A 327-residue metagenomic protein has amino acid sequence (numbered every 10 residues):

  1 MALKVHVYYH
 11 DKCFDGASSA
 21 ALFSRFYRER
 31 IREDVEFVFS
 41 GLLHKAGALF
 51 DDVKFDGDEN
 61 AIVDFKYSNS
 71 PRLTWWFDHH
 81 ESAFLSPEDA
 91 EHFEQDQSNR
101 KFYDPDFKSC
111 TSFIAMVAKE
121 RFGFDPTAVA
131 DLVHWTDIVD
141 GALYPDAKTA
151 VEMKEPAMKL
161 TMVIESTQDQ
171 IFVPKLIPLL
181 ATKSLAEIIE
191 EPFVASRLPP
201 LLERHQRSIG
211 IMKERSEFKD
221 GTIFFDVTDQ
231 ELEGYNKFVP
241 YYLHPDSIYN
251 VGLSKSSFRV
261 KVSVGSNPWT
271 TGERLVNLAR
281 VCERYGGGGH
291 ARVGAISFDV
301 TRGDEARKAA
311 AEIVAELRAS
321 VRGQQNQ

Functional and structural regions predicted by a protein language model:
M1-M153, E217-K219, V227, G234-V239 (+2 more regions): Replace "Mg2+/Mn2+-dependent" with "divalent metal-dependent
A128-I248: Phosphate-rich cofactor/ligand-interacting catalytic cores and adjacent structured alpha/beta frameworks
